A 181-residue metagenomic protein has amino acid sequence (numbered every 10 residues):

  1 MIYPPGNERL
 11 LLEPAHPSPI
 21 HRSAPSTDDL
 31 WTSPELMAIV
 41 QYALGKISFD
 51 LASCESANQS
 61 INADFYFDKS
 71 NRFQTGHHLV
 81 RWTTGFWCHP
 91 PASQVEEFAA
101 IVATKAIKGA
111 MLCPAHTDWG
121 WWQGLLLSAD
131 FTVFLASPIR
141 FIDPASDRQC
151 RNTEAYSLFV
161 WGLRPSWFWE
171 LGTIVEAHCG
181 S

Functional and structural regions predicted by a protein language model:
M1-S181: Class I S-adenosyl-L-methionine-dependent methyltransferase catalytic core
